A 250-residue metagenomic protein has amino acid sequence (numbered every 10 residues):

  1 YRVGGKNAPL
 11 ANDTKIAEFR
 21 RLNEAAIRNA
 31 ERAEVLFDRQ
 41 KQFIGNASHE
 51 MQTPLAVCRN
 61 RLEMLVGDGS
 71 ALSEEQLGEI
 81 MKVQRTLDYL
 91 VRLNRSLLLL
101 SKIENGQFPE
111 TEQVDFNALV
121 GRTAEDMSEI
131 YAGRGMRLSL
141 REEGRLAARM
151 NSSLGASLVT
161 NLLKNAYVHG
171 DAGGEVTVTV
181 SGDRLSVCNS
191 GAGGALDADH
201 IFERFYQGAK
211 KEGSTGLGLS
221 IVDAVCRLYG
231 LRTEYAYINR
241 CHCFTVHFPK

Functional and structural regions predicted by a protein language model:
Y1-A47, M51, A56-L72, M81 (+8 more regions): Membrane-proximal HAMP signal-relay module
L10, E75, N105-A118, R149: Short flexible loop/turn segments at helix-to-beta-strand junctions within the C-terminal catalytic HATPase_c
I103, H200-K211: Bergerat-fold ATP-binding/catalytic subdomain of histidine kinases
E112, A132, R137-R149: Conserved catalytic submotifs in the C-terminal HATPase_c
G155-V159: A residue-level detector for a conserved hydrophobic packing site within the catalytic ATP-binding domain
N165-Y167: Short helix-loop "hinge" at the ATP-lid/N-box region of the Bergerat-fold HATPase_c
G173-R184: Short beta-strand/loop element within the Bergerat-fold HATPase_c
